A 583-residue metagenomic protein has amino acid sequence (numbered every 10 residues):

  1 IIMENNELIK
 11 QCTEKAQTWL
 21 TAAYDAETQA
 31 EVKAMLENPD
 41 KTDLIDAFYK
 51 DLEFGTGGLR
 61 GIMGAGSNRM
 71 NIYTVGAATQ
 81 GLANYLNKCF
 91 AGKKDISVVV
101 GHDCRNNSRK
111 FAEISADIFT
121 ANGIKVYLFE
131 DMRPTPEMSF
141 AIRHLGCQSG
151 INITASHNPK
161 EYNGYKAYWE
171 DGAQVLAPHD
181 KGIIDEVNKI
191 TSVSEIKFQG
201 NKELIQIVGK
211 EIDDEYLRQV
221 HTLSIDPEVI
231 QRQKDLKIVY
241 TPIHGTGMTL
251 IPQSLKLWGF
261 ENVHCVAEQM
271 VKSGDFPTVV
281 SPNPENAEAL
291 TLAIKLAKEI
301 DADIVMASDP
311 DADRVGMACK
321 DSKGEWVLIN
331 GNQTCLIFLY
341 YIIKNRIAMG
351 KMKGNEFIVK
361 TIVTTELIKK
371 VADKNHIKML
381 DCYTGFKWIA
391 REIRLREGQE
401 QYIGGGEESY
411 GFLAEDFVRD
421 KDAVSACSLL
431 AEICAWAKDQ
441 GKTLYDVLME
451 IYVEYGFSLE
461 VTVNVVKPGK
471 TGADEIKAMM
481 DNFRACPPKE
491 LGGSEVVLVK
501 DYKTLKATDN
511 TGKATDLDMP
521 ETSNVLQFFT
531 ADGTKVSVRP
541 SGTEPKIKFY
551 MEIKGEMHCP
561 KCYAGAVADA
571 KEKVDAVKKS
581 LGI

Functional and structural regions predicted by a protein language model:
E7-I9, T13-S115, Q206-D235, T246: An N-terminal, well-structured beta->alpha segment
W19, A23, E27, D43-A47 (+3 more regions): Gly/Ser/Thr-enriched, mixed-charge loops and adjacent short helices that form phosphate/oxyanion-binding elements
F48-N68, A155-N158, I238, P242-S254 (+4 more regions): Conserved phosphate/anionic-ligand binding catalytic regions in large, soluble enzymes, centered on
V99-Y162, K256, E261-G316: N-terminal small/polar loop signature for handling phosphorylated ligands or for N-terminal nucleophile
F111-F119, Y162-W169, D313-Q333, I368: Short Gly/Thr/Asp-enriched flexible loops that form oxyanion-binding sites at enzyme active sites
Y168-K197, N332-N355, K360-K370, A423: Glycine-rich phosphate-binding loop plus the immediately following alpha-helix
K298, A302-I304, E325-V327, N345-R539 (+4 more regions): Phosphate-binding and adjacent anionic-ligand microenvironments
